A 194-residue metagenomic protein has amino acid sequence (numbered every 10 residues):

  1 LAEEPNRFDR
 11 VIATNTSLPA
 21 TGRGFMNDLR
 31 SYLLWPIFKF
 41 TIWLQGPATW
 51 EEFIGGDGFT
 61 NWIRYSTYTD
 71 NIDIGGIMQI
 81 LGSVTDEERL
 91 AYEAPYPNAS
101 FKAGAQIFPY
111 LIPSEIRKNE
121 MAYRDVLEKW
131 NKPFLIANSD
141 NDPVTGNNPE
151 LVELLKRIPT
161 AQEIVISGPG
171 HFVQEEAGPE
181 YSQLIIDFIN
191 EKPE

Functional and structural regions predicted by a protein language model:
E3-V165, I186, K192-P193: Flexible "cap/lid" subdomain of the alpha/beta-hydrolase fold that forms the substrate-access gate
P169-S182: Catalytic histidine-centered segment of alpha/beta-hydrolase-like enzymes
Y181, F188-I189: Conserved hydrophobic/aromatic "anchor" residues that stabilize well-ordered secondary structure elements
